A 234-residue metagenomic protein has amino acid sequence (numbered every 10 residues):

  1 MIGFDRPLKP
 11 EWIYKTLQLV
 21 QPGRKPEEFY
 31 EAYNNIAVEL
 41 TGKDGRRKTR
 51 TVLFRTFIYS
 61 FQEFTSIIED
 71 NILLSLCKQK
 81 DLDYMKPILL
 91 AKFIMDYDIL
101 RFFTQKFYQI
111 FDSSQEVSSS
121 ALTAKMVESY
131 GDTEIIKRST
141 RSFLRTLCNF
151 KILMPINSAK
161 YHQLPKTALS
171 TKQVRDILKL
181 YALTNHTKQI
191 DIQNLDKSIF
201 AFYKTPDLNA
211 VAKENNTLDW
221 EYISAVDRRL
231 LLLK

Functional and structural regions predicted by a protein language model:
M1-I94, Q105, V117: Eukaryotic partner-binding/assembly regions in large regulatory complexes
E11-V20, L89-E116, S170-D191, S198: Positively charged, polyanion-binding regions of nucleic-acid-associated proteins
P26-Y33, S113-V127, T187-F200: Short acidic, hydrophobic short linear motifs in intrinsically disordered regions
N34-D44, A124-I135, Q193-P206: Short helix-coil junctions and helix-kink-helix linkers
T49, I99, I136-S139: Short amphipathic alpha-helical segments
T51-T56, T140-F150, N209-E221: Basic amphipathic alpha-helical segments that dock to polyanions
Q109-I177: Conserved binding-pocket/active-site segment within a compact domain
S158-L232: Accessory, usually C-terminal, subdomains that scaffold auxiliary metal cofactors
